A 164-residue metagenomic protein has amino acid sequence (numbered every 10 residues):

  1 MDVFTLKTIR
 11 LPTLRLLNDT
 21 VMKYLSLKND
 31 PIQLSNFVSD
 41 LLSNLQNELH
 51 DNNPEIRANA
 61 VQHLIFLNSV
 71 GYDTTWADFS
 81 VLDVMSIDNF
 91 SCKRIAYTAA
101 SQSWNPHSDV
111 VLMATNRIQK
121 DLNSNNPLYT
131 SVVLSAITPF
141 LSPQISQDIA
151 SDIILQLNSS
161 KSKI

Functional and structural regions predicted by a protein language model:
D2-I65, L82: N-terminal "cap/leader" segments of large eukaryotic alpha-helical scaffolds
L27, P31, L64-G71, Q102-H107 (+1 more regions): Residue-level signature of the C-terminal ends
Q33, N52, D88, P106 (+3 more regions): Structural signature of alpha-solenoid helical repeat scaffolds
N36-D40, T74-S80, D109-R117, P143-D152: Short sequence/structural elements of tandem HEAT/ARM alpha-solenoid repeats
L42-H50, F79-S86, N116-P127, S151-S162: HEAT/HEAT-like alpha-solenoid repeats
N47-D51, E55-V61, Y72-W104: WD40 beta-propeller repeat fold
R57, K93-R94, V111, P127-T130: Residue-level detector of extended alpha-helical repeat arrays and alpha-solenoid scaffolds
N59-F66, Y97-Q102, N116, K120 (+3 more regions): Residue-level signature of alpha-solenoid helical repeat scaffolds
